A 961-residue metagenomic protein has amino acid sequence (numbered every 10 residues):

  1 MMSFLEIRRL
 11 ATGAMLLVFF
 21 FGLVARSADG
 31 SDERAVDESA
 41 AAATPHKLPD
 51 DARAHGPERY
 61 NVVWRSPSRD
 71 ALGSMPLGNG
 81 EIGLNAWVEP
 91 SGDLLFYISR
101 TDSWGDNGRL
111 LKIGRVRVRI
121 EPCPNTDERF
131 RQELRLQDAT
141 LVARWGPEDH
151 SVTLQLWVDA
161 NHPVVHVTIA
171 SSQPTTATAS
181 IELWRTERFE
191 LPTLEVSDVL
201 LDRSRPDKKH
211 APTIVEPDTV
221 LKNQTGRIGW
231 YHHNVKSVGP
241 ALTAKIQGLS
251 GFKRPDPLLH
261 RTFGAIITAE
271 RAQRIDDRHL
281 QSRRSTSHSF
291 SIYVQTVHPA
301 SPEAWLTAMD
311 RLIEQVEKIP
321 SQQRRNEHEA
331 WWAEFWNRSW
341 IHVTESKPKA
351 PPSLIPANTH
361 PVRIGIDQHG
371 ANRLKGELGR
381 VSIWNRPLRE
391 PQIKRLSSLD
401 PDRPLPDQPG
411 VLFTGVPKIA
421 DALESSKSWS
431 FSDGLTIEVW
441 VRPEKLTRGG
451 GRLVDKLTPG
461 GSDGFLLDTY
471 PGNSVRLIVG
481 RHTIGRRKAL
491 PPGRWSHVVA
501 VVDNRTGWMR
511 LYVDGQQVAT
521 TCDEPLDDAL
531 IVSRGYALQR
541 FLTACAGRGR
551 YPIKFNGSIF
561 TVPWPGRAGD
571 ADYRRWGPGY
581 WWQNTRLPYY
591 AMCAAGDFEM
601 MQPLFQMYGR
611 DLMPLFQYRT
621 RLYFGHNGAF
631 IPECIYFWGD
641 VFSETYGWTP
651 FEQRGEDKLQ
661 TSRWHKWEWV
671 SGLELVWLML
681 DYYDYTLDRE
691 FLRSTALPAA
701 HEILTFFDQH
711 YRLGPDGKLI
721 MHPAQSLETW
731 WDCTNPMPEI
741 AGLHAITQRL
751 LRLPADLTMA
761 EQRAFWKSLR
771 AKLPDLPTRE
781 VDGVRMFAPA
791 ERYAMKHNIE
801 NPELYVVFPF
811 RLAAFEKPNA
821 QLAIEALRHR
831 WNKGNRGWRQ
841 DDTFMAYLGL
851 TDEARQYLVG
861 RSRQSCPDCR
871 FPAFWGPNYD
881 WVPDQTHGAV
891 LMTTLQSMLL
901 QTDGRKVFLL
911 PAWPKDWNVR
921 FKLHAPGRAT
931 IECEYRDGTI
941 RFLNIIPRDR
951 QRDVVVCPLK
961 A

Functional and structural regions predicted by a protein language model:
T12-G22: Bacterial N-terminal signal peptides
E33-P348, P352, Q516, D523-P650 (+8 more regions): Aromatic-residue-lined binding/catalytic grooves and analogous aromatic/hydrophobic interfacial grooves in multimeric
P348-G376, P404-G415, D468-G472, T521-C522: Flexible glycan-contacting loops in extracellular carbohydrate-active proteins
P348-K349, I383-W384, L388-R389, K394 (+3 more regions): Extracellular glycan-interaction surfaces
I355-N358, Q368, N372-L378, I383-S398 (+2 more regions): Extracellular glycan-recognition modules
G547-W581, E599-W677, Y683, E690-T695 (+5 more regions): Helix-terminus loop motifs that line ligand-binding clefts
L680-L687, F691-S694, I703-L713, A764-A794 (+3 more regions): Non-catalytic carbohydrate-binding regions of carbohydrate-active enzymes
E702-L753: Acidic/histidine-rich catalytic neighborhood
